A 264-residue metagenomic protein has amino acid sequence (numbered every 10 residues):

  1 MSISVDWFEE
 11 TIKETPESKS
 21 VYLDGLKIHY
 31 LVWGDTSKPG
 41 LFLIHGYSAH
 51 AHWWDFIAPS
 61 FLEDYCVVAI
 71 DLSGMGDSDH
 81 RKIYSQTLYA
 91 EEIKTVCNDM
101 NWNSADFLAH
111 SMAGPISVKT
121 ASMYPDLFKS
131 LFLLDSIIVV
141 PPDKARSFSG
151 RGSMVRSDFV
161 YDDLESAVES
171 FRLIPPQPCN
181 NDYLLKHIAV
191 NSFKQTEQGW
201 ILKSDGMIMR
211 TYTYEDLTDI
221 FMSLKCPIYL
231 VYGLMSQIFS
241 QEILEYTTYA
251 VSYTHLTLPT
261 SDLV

Functional and structural regions predicted by a protein language model:
M1-S20: An N-terminal hydrophobic leader/cap segment in hydrolases
L26, L31, A69-A109: Active-site loop/oxyanion-hole signature of alpha/beta-hydrolase fold enzymes
L26, L31-D77: Conserved HGGG/HGGXW glycine-rich cap/lid loop of the alpha/beta-hydrolase fold
A109, A113, S117: Gly/Ala-rich beta-loop-alpha elbow adjacent to hydrolase catalytic centers
K119-S122, S130-V160: Flexible "cap/lid" loop of the alpha/beta hydrolase fold
V160-E215: Conserved alpha/beta-hydrolase catalytic His-Asp/Glu region
P227-L256: Conserved loop-alpha-helix segment in the C-terminal half of the alpha/beta-hydrolase fold that carries the catalytic
H255-V264: Single conserved hydrophobic/aromatic residue that forms the stacking wall/gate of nucleotide- or nucleobase-binding
